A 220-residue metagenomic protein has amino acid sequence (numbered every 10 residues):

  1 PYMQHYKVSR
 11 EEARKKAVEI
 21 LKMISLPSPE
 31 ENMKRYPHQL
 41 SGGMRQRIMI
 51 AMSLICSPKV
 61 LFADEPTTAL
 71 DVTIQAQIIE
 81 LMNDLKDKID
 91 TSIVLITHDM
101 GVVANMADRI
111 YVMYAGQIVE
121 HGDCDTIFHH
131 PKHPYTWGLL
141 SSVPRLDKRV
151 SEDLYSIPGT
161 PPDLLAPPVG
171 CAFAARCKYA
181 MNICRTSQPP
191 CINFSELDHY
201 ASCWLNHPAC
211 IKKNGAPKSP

Functional and structural regions predicted by a protein language model:
P1-M3: Q-loop/switch helix immediately C-terminal to the Walker
E11-E31, W137, S141: Conserved ABC ATPase "signature" region
E31-Y36, E152: Interfacial catalytic loop of ABC nucleotide-binding domains
R35-L40, M44: Conserved ABC ATPase signature
S57-P66, L70-E152: P-loop NTP-binding/switch modules centered on Walker-like glycine-rich loops
D123-P220: Charged, flexible cofactor/metal-binding loops and thiol motifs
